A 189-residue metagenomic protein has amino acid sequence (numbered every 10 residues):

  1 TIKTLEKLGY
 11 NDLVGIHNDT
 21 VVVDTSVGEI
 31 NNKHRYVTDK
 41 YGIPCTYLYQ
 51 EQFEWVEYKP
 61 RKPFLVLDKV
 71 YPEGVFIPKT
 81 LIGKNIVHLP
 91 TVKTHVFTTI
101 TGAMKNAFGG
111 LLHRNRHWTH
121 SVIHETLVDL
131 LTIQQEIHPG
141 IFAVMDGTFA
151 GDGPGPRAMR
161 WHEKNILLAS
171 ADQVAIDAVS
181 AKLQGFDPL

Functional and structural regions predicted by a protein language model:
T1-L189: N-terminal and secondary-structure boundary signal
